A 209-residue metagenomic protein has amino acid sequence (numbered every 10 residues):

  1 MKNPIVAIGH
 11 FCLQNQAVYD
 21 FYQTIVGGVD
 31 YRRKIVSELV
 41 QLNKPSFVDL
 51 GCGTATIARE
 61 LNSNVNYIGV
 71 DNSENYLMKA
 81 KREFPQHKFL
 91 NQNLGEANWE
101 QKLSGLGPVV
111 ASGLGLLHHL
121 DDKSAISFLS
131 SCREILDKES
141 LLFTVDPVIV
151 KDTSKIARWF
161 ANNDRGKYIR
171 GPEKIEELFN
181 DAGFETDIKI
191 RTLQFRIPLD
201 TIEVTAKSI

Functional and structural regions predicted by a protein language model:
M1-F47, C52-Q101, L120-K123, F143-S208: Class I (Rossmann-like) S-adenosyl-L-methionine-dependent methyltransferase catalytic domain, capturing the SAM-binding
Q41, S104-G105, L129: A short, aliphatic-rich alpha-helical micro-motif
P45, P108-V109: Conserved acidic residues
E100-L106, L136: Alpha-helix termini
S112: A conserved beta-strand element that flanks and buttresses the S-adenosyl-L-methionine
L116: Hydrophobic adenine-recognition pocket in adenosine-nucleotide-binding enzymes
I126-K138: A short glycine-rich, Lys/Arg-flanked "PGG" loop and its adjoining helix->strand segment in the class I
